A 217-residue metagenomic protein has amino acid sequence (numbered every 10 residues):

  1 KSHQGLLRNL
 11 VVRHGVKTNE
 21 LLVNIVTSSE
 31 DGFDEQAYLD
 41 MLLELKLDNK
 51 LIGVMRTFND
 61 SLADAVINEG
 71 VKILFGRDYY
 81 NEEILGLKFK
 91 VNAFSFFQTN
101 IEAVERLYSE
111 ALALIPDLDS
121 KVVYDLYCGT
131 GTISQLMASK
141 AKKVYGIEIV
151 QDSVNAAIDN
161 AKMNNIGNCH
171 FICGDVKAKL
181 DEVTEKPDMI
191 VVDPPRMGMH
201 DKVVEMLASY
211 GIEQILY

Functional and structural regions predicted by a protein language model:
K1-Q4, V12, K17, G32: Extended interfacial segments that mediate partner engagement and assembly in macromolecular machines
Q4-N9, F75: Short amphipathic beta-strand starts and helix->beta connectors
N9-R13, N81: Short, surface-exposed charged micro-motifs
H14, I25-T27, V91-A93: Flexible glycine-/small-residue-rich
V16-N19, D48: Short flexible coil/turn linkers enriched for glycine and charged/polar residues that connect secondary-structure
N19-L21, S120-K121: Nucleotide donor/acceptor-binding cores
E20-D31: C-terminal lobe
D34-Q36, L42-Y217: Rossmann-like S-adenosyl-L-methionine
